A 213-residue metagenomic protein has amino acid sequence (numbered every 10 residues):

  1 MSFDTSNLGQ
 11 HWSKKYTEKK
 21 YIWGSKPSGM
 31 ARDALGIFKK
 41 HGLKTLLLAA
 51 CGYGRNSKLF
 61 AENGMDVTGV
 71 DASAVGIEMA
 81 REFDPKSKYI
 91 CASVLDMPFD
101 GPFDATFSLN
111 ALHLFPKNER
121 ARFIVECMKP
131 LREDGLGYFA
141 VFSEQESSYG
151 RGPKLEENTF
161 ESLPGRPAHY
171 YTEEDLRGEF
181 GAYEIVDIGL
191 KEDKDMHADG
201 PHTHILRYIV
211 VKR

Functional and structural regions predicted by a protein language model:
M1-L48, G52-G101, F115, E119-R122 (+1 more regions): Class I (Rossmann-like) S-adenosyl-L-methionine-dependent methyltransferase catalytic domain, capturing the SAM-binding
F107: A conserved beta-strand element that flanks and buttresses the S-adenosyl-L-methionine
N110-L114: Short catalytic micro-motifs in class I SAM-dependent methyltransferases
A121-E133: A short glycine-rich, Lys/Arg-flanked "PGG" loop and its adjoining helix->strand segment in the class I
